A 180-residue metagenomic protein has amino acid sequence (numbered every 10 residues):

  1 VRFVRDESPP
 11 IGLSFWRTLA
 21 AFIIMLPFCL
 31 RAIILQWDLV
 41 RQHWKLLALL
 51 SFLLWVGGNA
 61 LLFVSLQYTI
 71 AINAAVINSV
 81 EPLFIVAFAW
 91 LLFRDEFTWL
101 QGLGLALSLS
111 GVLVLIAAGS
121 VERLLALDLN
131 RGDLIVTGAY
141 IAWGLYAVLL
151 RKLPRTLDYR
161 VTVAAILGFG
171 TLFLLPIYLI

Functional and structural regions predicted by a protein language model:
R2, L26-N78, V114: Specific transmembrane alpha-helical segments of multi-pass solute transporters/efflux pumps, especially DMT/EamA
R2, P10, F22-M25, I85-A87 (+2 more regions): Transmembrane alpha-helical segments that form core, pore/gating elements of small-molecule transporters/exporters
S8-A20, H43, T162: Loop-to-helix transition at the N-terminal end of transmembrane alpha-helices
G12-I23, L54, L62-E96, Q101 (+1 more regions): Specific alpha-helical transmembrane segments that line the substrate/conduction pathway and gating interfaces
M25, F88, F97-G119, L167-F169 (+1 more regions): Hydrophobic transmembrane alpha-helices of multi-pass small-molecule transport proteins
D38-Q42, A75-N78, L91-V114, L129-D133: Loop-to-transmembrane alpha-helix entry segments
L47-S51, F63, A75, L105 (+2 more regions): Residue-level signature of transmembrane alpha-helical cores of multipass secondary-active transporters and flippases
G57-V64, L113-E122, G170-I180: Hydrophobic alpha-helical transmembrane segments in multi-pass integral membrane proteins
